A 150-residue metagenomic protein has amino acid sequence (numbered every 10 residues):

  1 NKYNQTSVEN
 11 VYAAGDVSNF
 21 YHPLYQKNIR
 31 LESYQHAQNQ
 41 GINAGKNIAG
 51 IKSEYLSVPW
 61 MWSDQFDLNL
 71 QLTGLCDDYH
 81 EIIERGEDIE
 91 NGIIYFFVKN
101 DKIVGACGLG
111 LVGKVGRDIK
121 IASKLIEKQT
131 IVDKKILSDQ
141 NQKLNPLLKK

Functional and structural regions predicted by a protein language model:
K2, V8-E9, A14-D77: A conserved FAD-binding loop/helix module that cradles the flavin
K2-Y3, N100: Residue-level recognition of short loop/turn positions
L68-L148: C-terminal catalytic lobe of FAD-dependent flavoproteins
